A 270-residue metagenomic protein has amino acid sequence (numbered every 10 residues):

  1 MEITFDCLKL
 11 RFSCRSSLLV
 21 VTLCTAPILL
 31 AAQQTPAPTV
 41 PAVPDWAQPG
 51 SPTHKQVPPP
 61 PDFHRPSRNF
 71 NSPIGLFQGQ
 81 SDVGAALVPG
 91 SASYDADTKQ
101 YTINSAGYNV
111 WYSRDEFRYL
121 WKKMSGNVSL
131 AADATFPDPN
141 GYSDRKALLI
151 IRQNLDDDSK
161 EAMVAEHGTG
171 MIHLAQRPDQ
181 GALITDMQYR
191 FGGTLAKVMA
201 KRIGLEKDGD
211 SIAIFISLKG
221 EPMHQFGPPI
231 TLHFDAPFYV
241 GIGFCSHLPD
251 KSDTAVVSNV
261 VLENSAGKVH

Functional and structural regions predicted by a protein language model:
M1-C14: N-terminal secretory signal peptides that target proteins for export/translocation
F12, T25, K268-V269: Alpha-helical transmembrane segments and their juxtamembrane interfaces
S16-I28: Bacterial N-terminal signal peptides
A31-A32: Boundary at the C-terminal end of the N-terminal hydrophobic targeting segment
T35-H270: Extracellular glycan-recognition regions
